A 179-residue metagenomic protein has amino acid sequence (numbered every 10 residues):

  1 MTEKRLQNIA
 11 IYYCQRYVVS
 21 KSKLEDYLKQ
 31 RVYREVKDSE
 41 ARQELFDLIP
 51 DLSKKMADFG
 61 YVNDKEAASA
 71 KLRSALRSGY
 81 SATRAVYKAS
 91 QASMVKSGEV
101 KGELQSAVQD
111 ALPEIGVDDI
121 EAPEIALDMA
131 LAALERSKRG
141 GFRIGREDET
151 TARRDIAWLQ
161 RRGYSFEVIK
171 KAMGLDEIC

Functional and structural regions predicted by a protein language model:
M1-C179: An alpha-helical, amphipathic repeat domain used for nucleic-acid recognition, typified by the mTERF helical solenoid
